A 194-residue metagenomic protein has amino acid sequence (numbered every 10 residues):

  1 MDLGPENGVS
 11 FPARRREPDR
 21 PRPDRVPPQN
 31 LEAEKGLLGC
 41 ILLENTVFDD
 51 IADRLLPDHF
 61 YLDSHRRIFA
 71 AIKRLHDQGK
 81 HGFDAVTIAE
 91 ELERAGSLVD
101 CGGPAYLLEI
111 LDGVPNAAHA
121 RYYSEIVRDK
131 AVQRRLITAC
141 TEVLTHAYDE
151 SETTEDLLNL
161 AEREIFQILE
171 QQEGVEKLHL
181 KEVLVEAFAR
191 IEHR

Functional and structural regions predicted by a protein language model:
M1-V132: Noncatalytic partner-interaction/assembly domains of nucleic-acid and motor enzyme complexes, especially the accessory
L42, A52, T141, E162 (+2 more regions): Amphipathic, well-packed alpha-helical segments that form the structural scaffold of globular domains
L42, T46, E176-R194: The Walker A/P-loop phosphate-binding site
E93, P104-V175: Extended, charged alpha-helical coiled-coil/arm scaffolds that mediate oligomerization and mechanical coupling in large
